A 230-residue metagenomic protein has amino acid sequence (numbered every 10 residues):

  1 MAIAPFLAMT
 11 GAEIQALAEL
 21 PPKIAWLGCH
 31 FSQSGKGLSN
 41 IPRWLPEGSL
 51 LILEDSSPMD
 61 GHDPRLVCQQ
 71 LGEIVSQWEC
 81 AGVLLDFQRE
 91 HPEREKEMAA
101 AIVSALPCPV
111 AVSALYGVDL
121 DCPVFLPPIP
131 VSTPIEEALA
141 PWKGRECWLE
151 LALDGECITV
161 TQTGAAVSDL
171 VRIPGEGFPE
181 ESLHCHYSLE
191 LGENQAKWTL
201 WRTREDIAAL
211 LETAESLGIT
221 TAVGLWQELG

Functional and structural regions predicted by a protein language model:
M1-P127: Chitinase-like catalytic core of GlcNAc-active glycosidases
L38-R43, G72-I74, E136-C147, L211-E212: Short amphipathic alpha-helices and their capping/turn segments at secondary-structure boundaries
L66-V67, R94, P130-P134, T199-D206: Soluble or luminal CAZymes and related metallo-dependent hydrolases
V83-L85, L149, A214: Conserved, mostly hydrophobic/aromatic
E97-A100, S104-V110, V118, E137-I158: Active-site region of glycoside hydrolase catalytic domains
V124-E137, P141-K143, V167-L170, P174: Short loop-to-alpha-helix "cap/lid" segments that border enzyme active sites across diverse enzyme classes
G144-A209: Glycan-binding loop/region signatures in secreted carbohydrate-active enzymes
L210, L217-G230: Acidic/aromatic/glycine-rich contiguous surface patches that form carbohydrate-binding/processing clefts and analogous
